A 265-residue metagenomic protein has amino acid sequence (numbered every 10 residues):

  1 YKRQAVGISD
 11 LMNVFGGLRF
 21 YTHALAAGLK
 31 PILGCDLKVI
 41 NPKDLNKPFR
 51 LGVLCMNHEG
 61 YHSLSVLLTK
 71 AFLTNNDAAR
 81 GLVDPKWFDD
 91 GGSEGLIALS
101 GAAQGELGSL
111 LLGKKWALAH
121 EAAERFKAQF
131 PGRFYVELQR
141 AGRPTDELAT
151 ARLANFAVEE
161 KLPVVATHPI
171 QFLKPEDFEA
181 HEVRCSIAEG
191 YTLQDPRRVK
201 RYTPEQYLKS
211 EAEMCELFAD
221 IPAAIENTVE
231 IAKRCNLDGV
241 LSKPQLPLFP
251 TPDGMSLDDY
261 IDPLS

Functional and structural regions predicted by a protein language model:
K2-S265: Phosphodiester-processing cores and adjacent nucleic acid-binding clamps
